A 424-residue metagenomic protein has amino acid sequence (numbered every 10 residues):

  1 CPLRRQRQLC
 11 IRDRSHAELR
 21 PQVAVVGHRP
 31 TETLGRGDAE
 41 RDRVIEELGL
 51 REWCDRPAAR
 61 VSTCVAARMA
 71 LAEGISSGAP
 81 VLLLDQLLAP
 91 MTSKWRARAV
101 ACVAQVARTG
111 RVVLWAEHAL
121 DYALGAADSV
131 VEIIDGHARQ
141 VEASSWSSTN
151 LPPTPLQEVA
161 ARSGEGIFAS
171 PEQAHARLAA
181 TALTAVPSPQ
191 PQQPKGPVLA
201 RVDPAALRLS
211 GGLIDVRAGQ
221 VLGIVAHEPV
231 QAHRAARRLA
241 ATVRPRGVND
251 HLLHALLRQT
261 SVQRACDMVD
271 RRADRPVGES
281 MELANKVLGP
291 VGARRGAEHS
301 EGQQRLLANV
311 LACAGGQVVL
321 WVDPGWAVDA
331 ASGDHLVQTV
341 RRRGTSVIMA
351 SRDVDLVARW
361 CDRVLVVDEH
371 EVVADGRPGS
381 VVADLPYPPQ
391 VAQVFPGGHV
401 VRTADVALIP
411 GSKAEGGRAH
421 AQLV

Functional and structural regions predicted by a protein language model:
C1-R7, I11-D13: Single conserved hydrophobic/aromatic residue that forms the stacking wall/gate of nucleotide- or nucleobase-binding
H16-E40, H251-S280: Q-loop/switch helix immediately C-terminal to the Walker
E40-W53, P276-G292: Conserved ABC ATPase "signature" region
I75, V216, A312-C313: ABC ATPase C-loop
A116-H118, S351-R352: H-loop/switch region of ABC-family ATPase nucleotide-binding domains
A123-G125, V357-R359: A short, surface-exposed alpha-helical micro-motif characterized by mixed small hydrophobic and charged/polar residues
S148-L207, Y387-V424: ABC ATPase nucleotide-binding domains
